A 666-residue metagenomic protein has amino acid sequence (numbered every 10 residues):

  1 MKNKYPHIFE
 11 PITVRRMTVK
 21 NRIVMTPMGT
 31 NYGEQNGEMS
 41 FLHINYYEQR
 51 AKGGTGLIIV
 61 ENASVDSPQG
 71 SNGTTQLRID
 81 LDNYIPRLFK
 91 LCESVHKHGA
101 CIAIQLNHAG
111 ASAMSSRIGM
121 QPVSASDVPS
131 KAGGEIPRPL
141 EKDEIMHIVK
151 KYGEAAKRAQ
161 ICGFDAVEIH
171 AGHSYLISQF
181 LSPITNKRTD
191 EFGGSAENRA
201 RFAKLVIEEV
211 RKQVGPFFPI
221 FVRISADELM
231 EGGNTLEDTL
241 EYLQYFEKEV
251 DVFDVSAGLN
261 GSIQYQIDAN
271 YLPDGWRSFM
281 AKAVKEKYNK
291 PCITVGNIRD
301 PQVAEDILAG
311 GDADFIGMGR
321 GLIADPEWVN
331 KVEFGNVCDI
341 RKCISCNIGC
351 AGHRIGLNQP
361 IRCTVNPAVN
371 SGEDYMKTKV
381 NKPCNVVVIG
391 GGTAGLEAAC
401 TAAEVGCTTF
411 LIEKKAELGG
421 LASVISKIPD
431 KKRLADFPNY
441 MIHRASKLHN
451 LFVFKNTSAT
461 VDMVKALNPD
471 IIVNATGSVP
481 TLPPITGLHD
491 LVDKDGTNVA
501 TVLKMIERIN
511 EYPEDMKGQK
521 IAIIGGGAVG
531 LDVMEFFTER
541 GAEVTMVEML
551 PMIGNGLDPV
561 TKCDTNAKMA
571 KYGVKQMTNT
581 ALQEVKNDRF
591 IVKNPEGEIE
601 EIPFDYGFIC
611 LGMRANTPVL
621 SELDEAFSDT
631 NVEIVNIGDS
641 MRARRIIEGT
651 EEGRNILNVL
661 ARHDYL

Functional and structural regions predicted by a protein language model:
M1-I389, T393, E397-E404, T408-T409 (+4 more regions): Flavin-dependent oxidoreductase catalytic cores
G37, S71, E305-D306, V329-N330 (+7 more regions): Short amphipathic alpha-helical segments
I267-P273, M376-T378, P383-C384, V424-D436 (+4 more regions): Short, contiguous acidic/charged loop-to-helix segments that flank catalytic cores in large enzymes
V303, A459-M463, R645: Short acidic active-site motifs
N366-K379, K447, V453, T481-R540 (+1 more regions): Glycine-rich dinucleotide-binding loop and its adjacent helix/turn
V388-N456, T481, G526-V560, D564 (+2 more regions): Beta1-alpha1 glycine-rich phosphate/pyrophosphate-binding loop at the start of Rossmann-like nucleotide-binding domains
A435-T481, D490, D495-Q519, E539-E625: A Rossmann-like FAD-binding core segment of flavoenzymes
V533, L557-D558, F627, I637-L666: A conserved FAD-binding loop/helix module that cradles the flavin
